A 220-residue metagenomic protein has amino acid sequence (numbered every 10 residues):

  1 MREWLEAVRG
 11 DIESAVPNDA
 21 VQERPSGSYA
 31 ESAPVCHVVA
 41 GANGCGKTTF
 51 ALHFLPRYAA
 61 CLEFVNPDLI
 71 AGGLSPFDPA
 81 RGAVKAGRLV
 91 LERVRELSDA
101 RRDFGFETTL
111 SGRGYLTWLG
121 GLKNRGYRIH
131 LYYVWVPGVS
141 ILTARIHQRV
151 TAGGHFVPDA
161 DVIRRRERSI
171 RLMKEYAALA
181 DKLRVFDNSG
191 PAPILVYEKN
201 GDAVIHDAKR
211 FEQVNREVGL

Functional and structural regions predicted by a protein language model:
G27-P34, L97-S98: Phosphate-binding P-loop
V38-G41: The Walker A (P-loop) glycine that initiates the GxxxxGKT/S ATP-binding motif of P-loop NTPases
G44: Walker A (P-loop) phosphate-binding loop of P-loop NTPases
K47: Conserved lysine of the Walker
A51-R102: Conserved substrate/cofactor phosphate-moiety recognition/catalytic segment in nucleotide-dependent phosphotransferases
K85-V136, S169, R184: Glycine-rich phosphate-binding loop used to anchor ATP phosphates in small-molecule kinases, encompassing both
Y127-E175: A glycine- and Lys/Arg-enriched "phosphate-lid" helix/loop adjacent to the NTP-binding pocket of small-molecule kinases
Y176-L220: NTP-dependent small-molecule kinase module
